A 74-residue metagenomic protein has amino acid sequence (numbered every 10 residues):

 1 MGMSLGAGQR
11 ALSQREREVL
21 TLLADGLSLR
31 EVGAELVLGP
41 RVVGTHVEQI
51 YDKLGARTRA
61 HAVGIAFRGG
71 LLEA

Functional and structural regions predicted by a protein language model:
M1-E48, K53, G69, A74: Helix-turn-helix DNA-binding segment
D52-F67: Short, Lys/Arg-enriched C-terminal cap helix and immediately downstream tail that follows
